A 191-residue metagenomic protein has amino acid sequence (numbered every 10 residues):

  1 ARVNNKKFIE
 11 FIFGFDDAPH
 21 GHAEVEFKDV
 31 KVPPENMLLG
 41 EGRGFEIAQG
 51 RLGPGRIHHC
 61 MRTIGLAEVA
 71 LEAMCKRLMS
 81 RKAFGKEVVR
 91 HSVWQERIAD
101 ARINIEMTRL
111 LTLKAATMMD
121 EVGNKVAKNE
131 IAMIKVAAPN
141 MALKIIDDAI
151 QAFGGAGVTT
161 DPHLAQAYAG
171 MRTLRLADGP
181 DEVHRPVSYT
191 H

Functional and structural regions predicted by a protein language model:
A1-E72, K76, K86, D181-H184: FAD-binding core of flavoproteins
P54, M61, S92-R102, A132-K135 (+1 more regions): Extended, low-aromatic, Leu/Ala- and acidic/polar-enriched alpha-helical coiled-coil segments that form the periplasmic
C75-E87, R102-A137, I150-V158: C-terminal helix-coil-helix/basic helical segment that borders enzyme active sites and/or dimer interfaces and provides
R90, R97, N104, E130 (+2 more regions): Residue-level recognition of specific faces of alpha-helices
M141-A149: Hydrophobic alpha-helical segments of membrane proteins
G155-E182: Internal helix-turn-beta structural module
T190-H191: Conserved small/polar residues in nucleotide/adenosyl-binding loops
